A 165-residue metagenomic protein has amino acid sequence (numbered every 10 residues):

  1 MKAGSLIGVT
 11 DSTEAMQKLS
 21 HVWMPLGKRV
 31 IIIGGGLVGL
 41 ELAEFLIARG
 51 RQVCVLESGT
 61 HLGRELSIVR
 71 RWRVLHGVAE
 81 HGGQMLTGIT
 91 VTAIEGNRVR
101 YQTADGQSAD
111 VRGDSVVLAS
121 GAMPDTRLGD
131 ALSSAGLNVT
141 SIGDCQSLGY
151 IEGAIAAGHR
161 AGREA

Functional and structural regions predicted by a protein language model:
M1, T87-R98: A conserved short coil-to-beta-strand element within the FAD-binding core of flavoproteins
M1-L66, Q102-S115, A119-A165: Rossmann-like dinucleotide/flavin-binding elements
R64-T92: N-terminal Rossmann-like dinucleotide/flavin-binding domain of flavoprotein oxidoreductases that bind FAD/FMN
